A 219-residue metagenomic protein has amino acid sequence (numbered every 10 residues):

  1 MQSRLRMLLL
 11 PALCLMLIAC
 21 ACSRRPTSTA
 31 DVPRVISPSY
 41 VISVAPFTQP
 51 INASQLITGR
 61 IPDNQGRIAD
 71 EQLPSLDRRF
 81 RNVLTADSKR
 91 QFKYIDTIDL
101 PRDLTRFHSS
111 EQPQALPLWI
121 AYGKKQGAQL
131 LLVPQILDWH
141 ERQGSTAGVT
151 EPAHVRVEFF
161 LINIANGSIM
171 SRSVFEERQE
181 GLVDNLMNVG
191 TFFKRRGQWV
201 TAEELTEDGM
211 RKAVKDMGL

Functional and structural regions predicted by a protein language model:
M1-A12: Bacterial N-terminal signal peptides that target proteins for export
L17-A19: Bacterial Sec-type N-terminal signal peptides, specifically the leucine/valine-rich hydrophobic h-region
A21-N52, Y122-Q126, V149-R156, F160-L219: C-terminal/domain-edge helix-coil "capping" segments
P50-Q135, I164, S168-R172, E203-D208 (+1 more regions): N-terminal segment of the mature soluble domain
L137-W139: Conserved short secondary-structure elements within globular domains
E141-A147: Extracytoplasmic/secreted cell-surface and envelope-processing proteins
